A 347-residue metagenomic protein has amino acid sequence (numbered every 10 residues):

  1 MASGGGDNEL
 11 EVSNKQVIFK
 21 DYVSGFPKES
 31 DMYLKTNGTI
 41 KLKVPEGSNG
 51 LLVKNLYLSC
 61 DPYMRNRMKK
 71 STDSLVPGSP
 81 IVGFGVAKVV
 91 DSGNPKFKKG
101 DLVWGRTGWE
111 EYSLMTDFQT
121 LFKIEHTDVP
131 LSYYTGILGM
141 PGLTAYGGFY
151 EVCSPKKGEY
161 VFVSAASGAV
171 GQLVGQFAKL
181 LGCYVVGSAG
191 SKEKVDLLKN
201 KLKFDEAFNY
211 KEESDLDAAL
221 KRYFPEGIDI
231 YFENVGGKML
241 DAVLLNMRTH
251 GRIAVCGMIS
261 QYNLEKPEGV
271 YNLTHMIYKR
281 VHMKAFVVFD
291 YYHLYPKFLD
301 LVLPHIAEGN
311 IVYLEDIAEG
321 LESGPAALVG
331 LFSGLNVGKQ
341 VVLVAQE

Functional and structural regions predicted by a protein language model:
A2-E9, D21-L56, S79-P80: A short N-terminal beta-strand-loop micro-motif at the entrance of redox/enzyme domains
A2-N14, E308-I317, P325-E347: C-terminal capping/lid region of NAD(P)-dependent oxidoreductase domains
K41-C60, M68-W109: Glycine-rich beta-strand-centered segment in the early N-terminal region that forms part of a ligand/cofactor-binding
I81-K88, K96-A165, N310: NAD(P)H dinucleotide-binding glycine-rich loop of Rossmann-like/cofactor-binding domains, especially the beta1-alpha1
G142-L143, A165-Q172, G236: Glycine-rich NAD(P) Rossmann-fold beta1-alpha1 loop
P155, F224, M247-R248: A generic alpha-to-beta junction signature in SAM-dependent methyltransferases
V163, K179-A242, E265-P267, F289: Adenosine-nucleotide cofactor-binding segment
V235-I311, V344-E347: Glycine-rich phosphate-binding loop and adjacent beta-alpha segment of Rossmann(oid) nucleotide-cofactor-binding
